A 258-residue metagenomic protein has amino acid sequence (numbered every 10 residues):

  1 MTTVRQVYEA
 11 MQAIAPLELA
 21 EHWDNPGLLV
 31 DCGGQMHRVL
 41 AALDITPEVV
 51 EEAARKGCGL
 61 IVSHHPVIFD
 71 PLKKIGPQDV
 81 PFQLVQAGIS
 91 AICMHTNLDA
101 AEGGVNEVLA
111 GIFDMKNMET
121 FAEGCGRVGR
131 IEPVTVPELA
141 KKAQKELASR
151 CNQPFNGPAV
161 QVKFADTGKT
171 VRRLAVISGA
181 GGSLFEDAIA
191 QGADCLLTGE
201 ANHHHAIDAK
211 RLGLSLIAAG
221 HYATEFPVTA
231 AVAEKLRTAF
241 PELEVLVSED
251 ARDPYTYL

Functional and structural regions predicted by a protein language model:
M1-L258: Hydrophobic structural segments
